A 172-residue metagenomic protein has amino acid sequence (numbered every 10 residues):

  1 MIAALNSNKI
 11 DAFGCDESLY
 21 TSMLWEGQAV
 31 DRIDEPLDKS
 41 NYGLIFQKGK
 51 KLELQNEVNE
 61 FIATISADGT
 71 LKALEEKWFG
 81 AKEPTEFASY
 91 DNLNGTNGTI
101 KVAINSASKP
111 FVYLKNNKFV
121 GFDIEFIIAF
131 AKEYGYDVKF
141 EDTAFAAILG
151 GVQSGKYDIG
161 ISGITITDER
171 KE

Functional and structural regions predicted by a protein language model:
M1, D16-L19, L54-F61, A67-E75 (+5 more regions): Stable alpha-helical elements in mature extracytoplasmic
A4-N6, L44, V58, F130 (+1 more regions): Hydrophobic residues within well-ordered alpha-helices
L5, K9, G14-E17, L24 (+6 more regions): Sec/Tat-exported extracytoplasmic proteins
D11-A12, D31, G43, K101 (+1 more regions): Short, Asp-centered acidic motifs that coordinate Mg2+ and/or phosphate in catalytic or ligand-binding sites
E17-S22, E26-K39, K48, I128 (+2 more regions): Acidic, polar ligand-binding/catalytic clefts
K39-E60: A bilobed periplasmic-binding-protein/Venus flytrap-type ligand-binding module shared by bacterial periplasmic
N41-I45, P110-L114, D168-R170: A short acidic, helix-capping loop that chelates divalent metal ions and anchors anionic groups
S66-K139: N-terminal hydrophobic or amphipathic helices and topogenic motifs
